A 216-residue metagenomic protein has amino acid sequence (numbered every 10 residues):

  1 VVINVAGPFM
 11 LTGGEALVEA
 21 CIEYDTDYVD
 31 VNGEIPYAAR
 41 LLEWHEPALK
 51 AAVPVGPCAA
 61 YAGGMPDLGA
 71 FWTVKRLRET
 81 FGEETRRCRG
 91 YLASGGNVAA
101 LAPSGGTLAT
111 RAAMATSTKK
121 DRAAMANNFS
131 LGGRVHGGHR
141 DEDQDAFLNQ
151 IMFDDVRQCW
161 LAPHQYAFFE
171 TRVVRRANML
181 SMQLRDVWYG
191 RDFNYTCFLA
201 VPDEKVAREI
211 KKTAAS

Functional and structural regions predicted by a protein language model:
V1-G7, V18, Y28-V29: N-terminal Rossmann-like NAD(P) cofactor-binding module of classical short-chain dehydrogenase/reductase
A6, V31-G33, A59: Short beta->alpha connector loops at strand-helix junctions that form conserved, small/polar/Pro-enriched
T12-E23, V31-V53: Rossmann-fold NAD(P)-binding glycine/threonine-rich loop
D30, V55-P57, G90: General beta-strand structural signal in soluble alpha/beta enzymes
I35-Y37, A60-D67, A167: Gly/Ser/Thr-rich loops at beta-strand to alpha-helix junctions that form or flank small-molecule/cofactor-binding
A52, K75-S216: C-terminal catalytic/substrate-binding lobe primarily of soluble NAD(P)-dependent oxidoreductases
D67-R76: Active-site-proximal alpha-helical scaffold in enzymes
